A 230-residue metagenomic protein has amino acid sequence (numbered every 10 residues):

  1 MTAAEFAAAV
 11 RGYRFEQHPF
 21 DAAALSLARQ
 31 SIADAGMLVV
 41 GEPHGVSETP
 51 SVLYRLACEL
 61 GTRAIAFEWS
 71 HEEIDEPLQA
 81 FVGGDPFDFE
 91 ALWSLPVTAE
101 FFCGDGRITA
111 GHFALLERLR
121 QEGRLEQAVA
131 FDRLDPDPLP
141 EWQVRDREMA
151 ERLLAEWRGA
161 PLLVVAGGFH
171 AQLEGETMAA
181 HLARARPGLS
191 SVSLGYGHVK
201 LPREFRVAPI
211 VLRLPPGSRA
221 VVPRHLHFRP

Functional and structural regions predicted by a protein language model:
M1-P230: Compositional signal for N-terminal targeting/processing segments
